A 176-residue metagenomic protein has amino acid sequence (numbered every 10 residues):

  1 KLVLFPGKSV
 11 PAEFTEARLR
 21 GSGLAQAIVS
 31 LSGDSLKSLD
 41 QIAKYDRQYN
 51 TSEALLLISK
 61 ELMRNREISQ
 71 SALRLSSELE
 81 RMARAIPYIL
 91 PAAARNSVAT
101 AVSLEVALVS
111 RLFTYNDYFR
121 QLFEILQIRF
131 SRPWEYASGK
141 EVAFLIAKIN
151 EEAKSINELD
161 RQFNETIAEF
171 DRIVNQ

Functional and structural regions predicted by a protein language model:
V3-L79, E105-Q176: C-terminal amphipathic alpha-helix
E80-L90: Extended alpha-helical coiled-coil "stalk/arm" regions that act as elongated linkers or oligomerization scaffolds
A94-E105: Acidic/His metal-coordination segments adjacent to aromatic residues that form catalytic metal sites in metalloenzymes
